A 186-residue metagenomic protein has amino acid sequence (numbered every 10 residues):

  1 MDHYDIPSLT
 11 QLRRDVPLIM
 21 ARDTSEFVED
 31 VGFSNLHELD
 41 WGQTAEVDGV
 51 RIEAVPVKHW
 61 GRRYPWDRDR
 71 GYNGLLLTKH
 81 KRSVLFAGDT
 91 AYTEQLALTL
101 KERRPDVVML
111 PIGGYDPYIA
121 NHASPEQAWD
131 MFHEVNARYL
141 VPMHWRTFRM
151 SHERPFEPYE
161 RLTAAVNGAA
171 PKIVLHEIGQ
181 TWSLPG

Functional and structural regions predicted by a protein language model:
M1-R13, R22: Di-metal (Zn2+ and/or Mg2+/Mn2+) metal-binding site signature of metallo-dependent hydrolases with the MBL/beta-CASP
L12-L18, R82-V84: Short active-site oxyanion
P17-R22, N35: Short, hydrophobic beta-strand segments that form beta-sheet elements in well-ordered domains
A21-F27, D40-G42: Short, polar loop motifs at secondary-structure junctions
D23-E26, A91-I178: Cap/insert and terminal regions of metallo-dependent hydrolase folds
E26-V31, A45-D48: Short loop/helix-cap segments at secondary-structure boundaries that form the rim of catalytic
F33-L39: Active-site regions of enzymes building and remodeling cell-envelope glycoconjugates
L39-E102, A164, I178-G186: Core dinuclear metal-dependent hydrolase active-site scaffold
